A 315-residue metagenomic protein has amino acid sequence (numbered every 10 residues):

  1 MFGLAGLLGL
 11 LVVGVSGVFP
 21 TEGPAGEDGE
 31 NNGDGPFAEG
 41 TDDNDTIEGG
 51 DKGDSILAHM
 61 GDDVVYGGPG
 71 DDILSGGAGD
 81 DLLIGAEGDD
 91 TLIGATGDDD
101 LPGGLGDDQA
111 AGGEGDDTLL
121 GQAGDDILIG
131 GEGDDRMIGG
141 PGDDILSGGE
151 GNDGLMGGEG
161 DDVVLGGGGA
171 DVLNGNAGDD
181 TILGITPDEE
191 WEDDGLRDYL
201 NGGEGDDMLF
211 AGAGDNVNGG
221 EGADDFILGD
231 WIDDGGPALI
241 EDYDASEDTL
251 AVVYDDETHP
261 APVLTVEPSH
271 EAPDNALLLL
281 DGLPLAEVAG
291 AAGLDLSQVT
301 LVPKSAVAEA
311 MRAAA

Functional and structural regions predicted by a protein language model:
M1-G53, M60, G184-D198, G212-G214 (+1 more regions): RTX-like calcium-binding, glycine/aspartate-rich low-complexity repeat tracts
F37-E39, T46-E48, S55-H59, V64-P69 (+18 more regions): Short beta-strand elements of solenoid repeat domains
